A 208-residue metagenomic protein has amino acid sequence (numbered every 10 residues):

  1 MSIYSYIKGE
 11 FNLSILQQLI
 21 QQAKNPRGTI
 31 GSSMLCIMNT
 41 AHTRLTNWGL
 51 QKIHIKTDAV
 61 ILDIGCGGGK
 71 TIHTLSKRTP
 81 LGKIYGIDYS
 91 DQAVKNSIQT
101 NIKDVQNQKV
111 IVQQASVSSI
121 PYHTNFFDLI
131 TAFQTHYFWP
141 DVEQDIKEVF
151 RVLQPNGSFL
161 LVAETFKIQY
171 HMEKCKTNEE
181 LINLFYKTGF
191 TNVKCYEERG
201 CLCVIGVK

Functional and structural regions predicted by a protein language model:
I30-L50, K174: Conserved SAM-binding loop and adjacent beta-strand
D58-G67: Conserved class I S-adenosyl-L-methionine
G68-P80: Conserved SAM-binding loop of SAM-dependent methyltransferases across substrates and taxa, primarily the Class I
S90-Q92: Conserved SAM/SAH-binding beta-strand->alpha-helix loop
S118-I130: A short acidic, Gly/Pro-enriched loop at the edge of an enzyme's catalytic core that lines a small-molecule cofactor
D128-D141: A short SAM/SAH-binding and catalytic strip from SAM-dependent methyltransferases
E143-P155: A short glycine-rich, Lys/Arg-flanked "PGG" loop and its adjoining helix->strand segment in the class I
G157-E164: Conserved beta-strand signature within the Rossmann-like core of class I S-adenosyl-L-methionine
